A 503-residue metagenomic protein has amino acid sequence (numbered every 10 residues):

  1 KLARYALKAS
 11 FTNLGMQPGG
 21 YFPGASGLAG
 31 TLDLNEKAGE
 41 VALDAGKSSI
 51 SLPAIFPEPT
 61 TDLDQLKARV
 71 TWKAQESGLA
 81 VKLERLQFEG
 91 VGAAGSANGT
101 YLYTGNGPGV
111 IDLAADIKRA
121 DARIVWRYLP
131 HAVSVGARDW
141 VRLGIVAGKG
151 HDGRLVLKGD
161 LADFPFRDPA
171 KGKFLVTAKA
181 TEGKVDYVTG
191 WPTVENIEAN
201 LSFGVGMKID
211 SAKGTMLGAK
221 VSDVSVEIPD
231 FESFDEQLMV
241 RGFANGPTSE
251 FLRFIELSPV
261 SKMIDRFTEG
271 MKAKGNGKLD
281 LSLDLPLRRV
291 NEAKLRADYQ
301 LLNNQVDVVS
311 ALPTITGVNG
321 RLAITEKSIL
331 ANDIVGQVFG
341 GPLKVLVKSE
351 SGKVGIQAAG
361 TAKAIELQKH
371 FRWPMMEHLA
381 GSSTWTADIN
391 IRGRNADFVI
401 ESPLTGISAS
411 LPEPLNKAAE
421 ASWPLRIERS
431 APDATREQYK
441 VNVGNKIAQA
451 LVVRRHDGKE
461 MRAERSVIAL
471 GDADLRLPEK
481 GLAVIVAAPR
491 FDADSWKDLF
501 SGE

Functional and structural regions predicted by a protein language model:
K1-G19, G30-L32, K37-A38, A42-G90 (+4 more regions): Extended amphipathic, helix-rich lipid-handling scaffolds
G20, A54, R85, G92 (+8 more regions): Residue-level detection of beta-strand-connecting loop/turn positions
A25-A29, L63-K67, A94-N98, P108-D112 (+6 more regions): Transmembrane beta-barrel architecture of outer membranes
T31-D33, R69-T71, N98-T100, R154 (+6 more regions): Short, surface-exposed charged micro-motifs
A38-A42, G78-A80, M207-S211, S328-A331: Repeated loop/turn-to-beta-strand initiation elements of outer-membrane beta-barrel proteins
K47, K213-G214, G336: Extended hydrophobic/aromatic segments used for targeting, binding, or gating
P192-T215, T316-I329: Extended low-complexity acidic/polar segments
